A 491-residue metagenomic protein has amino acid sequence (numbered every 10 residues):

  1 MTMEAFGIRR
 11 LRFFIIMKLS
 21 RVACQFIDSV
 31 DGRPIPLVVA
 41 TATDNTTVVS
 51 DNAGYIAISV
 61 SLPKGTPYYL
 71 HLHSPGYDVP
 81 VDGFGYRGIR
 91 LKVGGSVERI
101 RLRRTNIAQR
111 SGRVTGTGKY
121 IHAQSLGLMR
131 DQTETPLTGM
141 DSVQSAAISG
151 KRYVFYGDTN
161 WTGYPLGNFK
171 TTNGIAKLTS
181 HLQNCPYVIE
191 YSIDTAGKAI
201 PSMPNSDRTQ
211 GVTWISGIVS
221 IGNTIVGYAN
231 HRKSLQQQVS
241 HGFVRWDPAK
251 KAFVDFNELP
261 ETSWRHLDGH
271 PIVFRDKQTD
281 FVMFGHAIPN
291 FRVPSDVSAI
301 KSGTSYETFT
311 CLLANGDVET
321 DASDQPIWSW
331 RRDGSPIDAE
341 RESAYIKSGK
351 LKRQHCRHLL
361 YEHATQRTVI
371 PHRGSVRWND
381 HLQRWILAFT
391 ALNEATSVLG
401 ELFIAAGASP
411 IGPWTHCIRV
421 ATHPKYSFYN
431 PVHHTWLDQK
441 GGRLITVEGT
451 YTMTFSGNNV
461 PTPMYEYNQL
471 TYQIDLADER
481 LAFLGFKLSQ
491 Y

Functional and structural regions predicted by a protein language model:
A5-F6, R10-L11: Targeting/processing segments of secretory and organellar proteins
L11-I15, G85-N106: Extracellular beta-sheet/turn segments enriched in Thr/Pro/Gly and aliphatic residues
S20-S29, G54, I100: A short, amphipathic beta-strand motif
S20-V22, V30-D44: Short, ordered, surface-exposed loop/turn motifs in non-cytosolic proteins
D44-S61: Short, acidic Ser/Thr/Gly-rich low-complexity loop/linker segments typical of extracellular and cell-surface proteins
P63-R90: A short, solvent-exposed loop/turn motif at the edges and junctions of modular extracellular/periplasmic domains
G95-T138, A147-G211, V219-L267, F274-T368 (+4 more regions): Beta-rich carbohydrate-recognition and catalytic domains
